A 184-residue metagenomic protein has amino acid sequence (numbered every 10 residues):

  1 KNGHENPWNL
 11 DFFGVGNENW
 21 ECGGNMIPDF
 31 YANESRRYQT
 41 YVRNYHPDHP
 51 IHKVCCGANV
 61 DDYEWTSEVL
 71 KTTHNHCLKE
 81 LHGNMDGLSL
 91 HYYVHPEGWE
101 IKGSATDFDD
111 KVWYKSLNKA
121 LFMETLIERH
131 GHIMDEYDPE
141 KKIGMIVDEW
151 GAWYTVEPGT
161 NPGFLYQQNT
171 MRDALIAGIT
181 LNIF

Functional and structural regions predicted by a protein language model:
K1-D109, E128: N-terminal catalytic cores of secreted or lumenal carbohydrate-active enzymes
D61, T72-G83, G87, D110-F184: Catalytic-core region of carbohydrate-active enzymes that cleave or remodel glycosidic bonds
